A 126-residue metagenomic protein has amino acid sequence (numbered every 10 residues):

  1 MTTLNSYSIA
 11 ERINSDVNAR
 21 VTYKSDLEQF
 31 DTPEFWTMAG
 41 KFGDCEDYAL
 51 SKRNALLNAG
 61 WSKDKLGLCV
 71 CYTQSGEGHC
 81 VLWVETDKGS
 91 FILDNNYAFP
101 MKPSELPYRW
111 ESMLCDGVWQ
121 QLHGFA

Functional and structural regions predicted by a protein language model:
M1-A126: A structural boundary/capping signal
